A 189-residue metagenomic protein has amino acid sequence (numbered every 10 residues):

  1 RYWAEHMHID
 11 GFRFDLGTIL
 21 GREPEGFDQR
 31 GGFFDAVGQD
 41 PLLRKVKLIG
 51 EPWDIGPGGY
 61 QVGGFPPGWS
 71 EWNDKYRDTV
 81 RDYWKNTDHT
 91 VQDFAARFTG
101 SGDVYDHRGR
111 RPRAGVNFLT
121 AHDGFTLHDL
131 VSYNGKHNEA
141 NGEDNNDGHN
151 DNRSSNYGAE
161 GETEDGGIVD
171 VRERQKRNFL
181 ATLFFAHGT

Functional and structural regions predicted by a protein language model:
Y2-E23: Active-site groove signature of glycoside hydrolases
H8, E23, Q29-T189: Conserved alpha/beta catalytic core and glycan-binding cleft of carbohydrate-active enzymes
